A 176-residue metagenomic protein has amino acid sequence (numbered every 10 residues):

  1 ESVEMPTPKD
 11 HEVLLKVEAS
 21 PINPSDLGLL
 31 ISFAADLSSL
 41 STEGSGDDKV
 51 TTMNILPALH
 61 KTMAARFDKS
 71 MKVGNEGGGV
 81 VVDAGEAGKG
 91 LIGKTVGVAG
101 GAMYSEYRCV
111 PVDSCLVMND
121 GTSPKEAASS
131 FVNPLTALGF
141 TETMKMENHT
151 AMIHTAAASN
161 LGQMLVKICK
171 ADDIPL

Functional and structural regions predicted by a protein language model:
V3-G77: N-terminal glycine-rich beta->alpha transition that marks the start or flank of a dinucleotide-binding site
E12-L14, T95, A151: Residues that mark the start of a beta-strand
L59-F67, V73-G100: A glycine-/small-residue-rich N-terminal strand-loop-strand element that serves as the cofactor-binding glycine loop
L91, S130-L176: Mid-domain Rossmann-like dinucleotide-binding core that forms the NAD(H)/NADP(H) cofactor-binding site
I92-T95, L116-G121: Phosphate/diphosphate ligand-binding glycine-rich loop within oxidoreductases
K94, E106-R108, T150: Extracytoplasmic/periplasmic beta-strand context in beta-sandwich domains, especially the cupredoxin/COX2 CuA-binding
G100-D113: A structural motif shared across PLP-dependent enzymes of the aminotransferase-like
K125-A128: C-terminal boundary of histidine-terminating zinc-finger modules
